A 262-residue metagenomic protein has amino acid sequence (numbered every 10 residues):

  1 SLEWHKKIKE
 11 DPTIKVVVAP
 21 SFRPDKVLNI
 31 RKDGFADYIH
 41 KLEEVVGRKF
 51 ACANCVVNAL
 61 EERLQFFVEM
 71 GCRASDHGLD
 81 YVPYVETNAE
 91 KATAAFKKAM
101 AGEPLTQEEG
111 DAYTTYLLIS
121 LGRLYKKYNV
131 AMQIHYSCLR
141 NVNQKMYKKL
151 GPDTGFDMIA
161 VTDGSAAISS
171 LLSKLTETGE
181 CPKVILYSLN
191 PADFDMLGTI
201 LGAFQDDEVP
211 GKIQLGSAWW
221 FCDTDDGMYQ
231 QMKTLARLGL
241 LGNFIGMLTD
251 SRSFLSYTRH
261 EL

Functional and structural regions predicted by a protein language model:
L2-V17, Y38-K183, A192-P210, G227-G246 (+1 more regions): Histidine/acidic residue-rich metal-binding segments in metalloenzymes
E10-T13, P20-L28: Phosphate-/polyanion-interacting regions in eukaryotic proteins
R23-E44: Enzymes and membrane/adaptor proteins characterized by extended Gly/Ser/Thr/Asp/Glu-rich, aromatic-dotted
P24-K26, L79-Y81, C138-R140, S188-D193 (+2 more regions): Active-site-proximal loop/turn and secondary-structure-junction residues that shape catalytic pockets, frequently
K183-Y187, L215: Short catalytic-loop micro-motif centered on adjacent basic/acidic residues
Q214-T224: His/Asp/Glu-enriched short active-site or ligand-binding loop at hydrolase and phosphoryl-transfer sites
G216, M247-T249: Active-site neighborhood of phospho(di)ester-bond hydrolases with catalytic His/Asp-centered motifs
T224, F254-Y257: Short active-site-adjacent structural elements
